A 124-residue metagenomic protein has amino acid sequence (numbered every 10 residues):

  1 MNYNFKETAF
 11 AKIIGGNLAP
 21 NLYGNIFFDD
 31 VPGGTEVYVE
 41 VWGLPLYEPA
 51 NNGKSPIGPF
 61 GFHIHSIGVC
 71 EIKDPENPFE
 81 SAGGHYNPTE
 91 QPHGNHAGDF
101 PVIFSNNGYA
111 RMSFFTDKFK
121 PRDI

Functional and structural regions predicted by a protein language model:
M1-I124: N-terminal leader/targeting pre-sequences
